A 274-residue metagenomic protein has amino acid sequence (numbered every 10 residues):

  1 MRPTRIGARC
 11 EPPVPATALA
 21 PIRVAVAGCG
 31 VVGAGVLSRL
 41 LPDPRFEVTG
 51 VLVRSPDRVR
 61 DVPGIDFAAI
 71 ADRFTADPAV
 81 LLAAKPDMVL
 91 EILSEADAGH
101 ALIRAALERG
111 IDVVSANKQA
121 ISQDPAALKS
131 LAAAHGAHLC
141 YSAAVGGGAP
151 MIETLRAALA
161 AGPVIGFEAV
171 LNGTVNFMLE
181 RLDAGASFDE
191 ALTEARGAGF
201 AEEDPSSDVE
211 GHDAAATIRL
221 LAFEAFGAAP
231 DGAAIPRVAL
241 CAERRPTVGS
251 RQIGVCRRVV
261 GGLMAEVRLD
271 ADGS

Functional and structural regions predicted by a protein language model:
R2-R109: N-terminal glycine-/serine-/threonine-rich beta1-alpha1-beta2 phosphate-ribose binding loop of Rossmann-like
A27, E91-L93, A116, Q123 (+1 more regions): Structural motif
A27, V31, G35, A76 (+10 more regions): Conserved active-site and cofactor/substrate-binding residues in soluble primary-metabolism enzymes
G33, L37-S38, D87, K129 (+4 more regions): Predominant activation on well-ordered alpha-helical scaffold segments within soluble catalytic domains
A98-A105, K118-L155: Rossmann-fold NAD(P)-binding glycine/threonine-rich loop
D112-V114: A short hydrophobic/small-residue beta-strand
V164-N176, P236: NAD(P)-dependent dehydrogenases' Rossmann-like dinucleotide-binding region
R181-L182, E190-S274: Substrate-binding/catalytic subdomain of NAD(P)-dependent oxidoreductase enzymes
